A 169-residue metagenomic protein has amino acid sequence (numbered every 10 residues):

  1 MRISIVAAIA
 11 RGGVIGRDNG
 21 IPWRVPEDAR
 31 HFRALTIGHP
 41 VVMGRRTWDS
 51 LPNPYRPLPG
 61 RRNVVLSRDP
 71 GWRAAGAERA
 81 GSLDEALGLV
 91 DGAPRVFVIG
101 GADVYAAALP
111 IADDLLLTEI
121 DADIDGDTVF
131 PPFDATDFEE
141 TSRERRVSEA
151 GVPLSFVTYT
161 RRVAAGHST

Functional and structural regions predicted by a protein language model:
M1-T169: Enzymes that bind and transform nitrogen-containing heteroaromatic metabolites
